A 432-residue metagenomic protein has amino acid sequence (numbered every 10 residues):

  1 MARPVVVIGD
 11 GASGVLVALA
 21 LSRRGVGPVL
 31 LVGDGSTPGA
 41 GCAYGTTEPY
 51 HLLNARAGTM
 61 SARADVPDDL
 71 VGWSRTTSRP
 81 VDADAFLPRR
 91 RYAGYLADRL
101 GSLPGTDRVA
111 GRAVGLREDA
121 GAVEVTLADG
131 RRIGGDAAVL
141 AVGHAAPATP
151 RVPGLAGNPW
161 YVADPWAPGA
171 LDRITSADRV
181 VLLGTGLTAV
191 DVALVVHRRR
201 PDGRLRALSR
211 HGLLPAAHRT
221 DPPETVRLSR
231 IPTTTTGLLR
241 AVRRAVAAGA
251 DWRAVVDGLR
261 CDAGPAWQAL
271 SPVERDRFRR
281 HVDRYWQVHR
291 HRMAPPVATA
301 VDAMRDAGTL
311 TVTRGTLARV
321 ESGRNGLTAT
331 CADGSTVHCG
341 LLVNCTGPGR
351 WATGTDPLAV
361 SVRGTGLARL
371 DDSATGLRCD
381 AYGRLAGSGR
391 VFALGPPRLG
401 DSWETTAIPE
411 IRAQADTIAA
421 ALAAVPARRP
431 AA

Functional and structural regions predicted by a protein language model:
M1-S36, C42, R79-P232, R240-R428 (+1 more regions): Flavin (primarily FAD) cofactor-binding/catalytic cores of flavoenzymes
T37, G58-A62, R79: Short helix-loop boundary/capping segments at the starts of domains
G39, T47-E48, A55, D372-A374: Residue-level signal for pocket-adjacent positions within structured domains
G45-D69, P223-G237, P296-A300: N-terminal glycine-rich dinucleotide-binding loop that anchors FAD/FMN and/or NAD(P) in oxidoreductases
D65-V71, S388-A393: Short coil-to-beta-strand
S74: C-terminal interaction modules of eukaryotic adaptor/scaffold proteins
